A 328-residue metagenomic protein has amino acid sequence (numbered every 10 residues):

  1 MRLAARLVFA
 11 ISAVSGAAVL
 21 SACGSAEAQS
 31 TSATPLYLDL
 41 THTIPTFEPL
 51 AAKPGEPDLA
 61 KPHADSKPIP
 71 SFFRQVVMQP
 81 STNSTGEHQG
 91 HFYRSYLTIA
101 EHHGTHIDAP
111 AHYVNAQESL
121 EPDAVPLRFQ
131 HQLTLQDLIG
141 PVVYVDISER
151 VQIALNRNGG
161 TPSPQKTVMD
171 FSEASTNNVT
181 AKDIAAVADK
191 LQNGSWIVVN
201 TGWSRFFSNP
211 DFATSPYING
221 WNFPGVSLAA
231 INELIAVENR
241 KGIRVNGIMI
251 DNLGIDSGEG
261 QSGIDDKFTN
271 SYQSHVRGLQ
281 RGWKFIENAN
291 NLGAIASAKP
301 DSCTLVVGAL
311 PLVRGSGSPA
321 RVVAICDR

Functional and structural regions predicted by a protein language model:
M1-I11: Bacterial N-terminal signal peptides that target proteins for export
A28-R328: Active-/binding-site microenvironments in catalytic and ligand-binding cores
